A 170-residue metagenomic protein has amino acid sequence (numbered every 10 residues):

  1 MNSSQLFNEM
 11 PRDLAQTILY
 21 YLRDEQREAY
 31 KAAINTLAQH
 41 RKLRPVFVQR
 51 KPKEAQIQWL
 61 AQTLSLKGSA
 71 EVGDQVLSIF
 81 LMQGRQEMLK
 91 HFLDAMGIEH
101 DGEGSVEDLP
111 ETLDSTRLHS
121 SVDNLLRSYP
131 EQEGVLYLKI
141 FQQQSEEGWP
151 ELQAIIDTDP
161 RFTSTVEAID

Functional and structural regions predicted by a protein language model:
N2-A33: Charged, amphipathic alpha-helical stretches
E25-D159: Acidic, low-complexity, intrinsically disordered interaction modules
S164-D170: Short acidic DE-rich linear segments
